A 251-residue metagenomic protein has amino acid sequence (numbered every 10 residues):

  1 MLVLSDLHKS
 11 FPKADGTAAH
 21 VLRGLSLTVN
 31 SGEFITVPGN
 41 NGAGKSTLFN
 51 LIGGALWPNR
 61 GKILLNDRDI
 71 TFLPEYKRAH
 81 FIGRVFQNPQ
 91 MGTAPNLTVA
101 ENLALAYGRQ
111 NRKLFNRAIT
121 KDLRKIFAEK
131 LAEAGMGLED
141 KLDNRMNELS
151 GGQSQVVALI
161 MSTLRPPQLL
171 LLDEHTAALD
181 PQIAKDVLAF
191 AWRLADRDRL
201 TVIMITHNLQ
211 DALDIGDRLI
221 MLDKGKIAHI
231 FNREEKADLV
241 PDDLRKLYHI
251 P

Functional and structural regions predicted by a protein language model:
M1, S10-G24, P74: A short, flexible loop at the N-terminus of ABC-type nucleotide-binding domains that lies
P38-N40: The feature captures the beta-strand-to-loop junction immediately N-terminal to the Walker
G53: Helix-to-loop junction immediately C-terminal to a conserved catalytic motif
G61-D69, F231: Conserved ABC transporter NBD signature motif
D69-G83, M91, K113-N116, T120 (+1 more regions): ABC ATPase NBD coupling module
S162-T163: ABC ATPase C-loop
T206-H207: H-loop/switch region of ABC-family ATPase nucleotide-binding domains
K226-H249: Conserved beta-strand-loop-alpha-helix hinge in the C-terminal portion of ABC ATPase nucleotide-binding domains
